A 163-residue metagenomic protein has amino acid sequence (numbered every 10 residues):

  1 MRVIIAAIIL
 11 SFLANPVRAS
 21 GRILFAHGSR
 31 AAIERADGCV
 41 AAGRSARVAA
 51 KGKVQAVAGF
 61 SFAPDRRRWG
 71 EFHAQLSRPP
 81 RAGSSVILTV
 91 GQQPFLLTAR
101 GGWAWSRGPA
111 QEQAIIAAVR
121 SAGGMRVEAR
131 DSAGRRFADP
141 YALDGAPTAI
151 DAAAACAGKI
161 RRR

Functional and structural regions predicted by a protein language model:
I5-F12: Bacterial N-terminal signal peptides
A14-P16: N-terminal signal peptide c-region/cleavage motif recognized by signal peptidases
R18-R163: A generic "folded-domain core" signal
